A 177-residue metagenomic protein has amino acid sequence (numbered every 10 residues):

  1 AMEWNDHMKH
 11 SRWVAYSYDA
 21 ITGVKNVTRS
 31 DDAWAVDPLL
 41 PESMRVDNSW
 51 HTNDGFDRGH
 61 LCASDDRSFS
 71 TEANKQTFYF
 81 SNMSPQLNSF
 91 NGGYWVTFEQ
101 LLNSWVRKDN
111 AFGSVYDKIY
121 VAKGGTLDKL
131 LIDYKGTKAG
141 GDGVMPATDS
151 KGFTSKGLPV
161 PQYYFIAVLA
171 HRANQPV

Functional and structural regions predicted by a protein language model:
A1-L61: Short, His- and charge-rich active-site/binding loops that engage polyanionic ligands
L40-V177: Domain-level detector of nuclease and nuclease-like folds in predominantly extracellular/periplasmic contexts
